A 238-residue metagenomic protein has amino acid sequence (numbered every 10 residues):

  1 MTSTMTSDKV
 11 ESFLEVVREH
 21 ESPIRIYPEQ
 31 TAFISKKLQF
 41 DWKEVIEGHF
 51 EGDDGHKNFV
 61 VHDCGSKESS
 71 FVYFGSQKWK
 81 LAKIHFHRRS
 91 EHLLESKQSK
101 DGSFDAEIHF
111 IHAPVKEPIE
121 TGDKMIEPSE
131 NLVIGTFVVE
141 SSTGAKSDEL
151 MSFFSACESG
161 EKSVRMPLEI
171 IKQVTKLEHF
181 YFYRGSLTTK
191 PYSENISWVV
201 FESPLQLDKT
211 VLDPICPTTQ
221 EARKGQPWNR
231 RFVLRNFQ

Functional and structural regions predicted by a protein language model:
M1-Q238: Alpha-carbonic anhydrase
